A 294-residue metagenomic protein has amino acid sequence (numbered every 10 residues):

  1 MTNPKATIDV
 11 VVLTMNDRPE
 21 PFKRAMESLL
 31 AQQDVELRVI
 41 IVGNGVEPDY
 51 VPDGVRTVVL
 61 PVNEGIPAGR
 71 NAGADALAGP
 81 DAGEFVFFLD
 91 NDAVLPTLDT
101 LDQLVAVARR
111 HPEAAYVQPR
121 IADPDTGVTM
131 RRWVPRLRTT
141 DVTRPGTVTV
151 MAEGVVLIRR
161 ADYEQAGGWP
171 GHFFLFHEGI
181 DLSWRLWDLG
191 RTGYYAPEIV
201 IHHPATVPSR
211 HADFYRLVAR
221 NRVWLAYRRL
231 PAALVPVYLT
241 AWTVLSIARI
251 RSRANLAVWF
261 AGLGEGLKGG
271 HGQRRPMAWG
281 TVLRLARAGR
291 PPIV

Functional and structural regions predicted by a protein language model:
M1-S28: N-proximal low-complexity "stem/linker" segments adjacent to membrane-targeting elements
E27-E36: Short, acidic, metal-binding catalytic loop of nucleotide-sugar glycosyltransferases
L60-P80: Glycine-rich, basic loop-to-helix element that forms the pyrophosphate-binding segment of sugar-nucleotide handling
A82-V94: Short beta-strand-to-loop acidic/aromatic patch adjacent to the donor-nucleotide binding site
V94-T129: Conserved donor NDP-sugar-binding/catalytic core segment of glycosyltransferases
D123, T140-I158, I180, R210: A recurrent flexible, glycine/aromatic-enriched loop bordering the glycosyltransferase active site that acts as
V150-I158, D162-G167, H172-V200: A short, conserved alpha-helix in the catalytic core of glycosyltransferases
L217, L234-V294: Non-catalytic, C-terminal membrane-associated alpha-helical segments of glycosyltransferases
